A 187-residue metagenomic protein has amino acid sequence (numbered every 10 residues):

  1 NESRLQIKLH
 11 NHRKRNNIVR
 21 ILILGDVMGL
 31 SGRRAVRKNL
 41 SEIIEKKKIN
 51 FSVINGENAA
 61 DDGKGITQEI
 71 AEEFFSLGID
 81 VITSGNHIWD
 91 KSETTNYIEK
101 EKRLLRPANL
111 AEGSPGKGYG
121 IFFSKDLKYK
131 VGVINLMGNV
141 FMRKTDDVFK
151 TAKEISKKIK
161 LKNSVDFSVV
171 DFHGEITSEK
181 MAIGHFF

Functional and structural regions predicted by a protein language model:
N1-I18: N-terminal amphipathic/basic-hydrophobic helices that include classical n-h-c signal peptides and signal-anchor
R13-F187: Acidic, metal/ion-coordinating pockets
